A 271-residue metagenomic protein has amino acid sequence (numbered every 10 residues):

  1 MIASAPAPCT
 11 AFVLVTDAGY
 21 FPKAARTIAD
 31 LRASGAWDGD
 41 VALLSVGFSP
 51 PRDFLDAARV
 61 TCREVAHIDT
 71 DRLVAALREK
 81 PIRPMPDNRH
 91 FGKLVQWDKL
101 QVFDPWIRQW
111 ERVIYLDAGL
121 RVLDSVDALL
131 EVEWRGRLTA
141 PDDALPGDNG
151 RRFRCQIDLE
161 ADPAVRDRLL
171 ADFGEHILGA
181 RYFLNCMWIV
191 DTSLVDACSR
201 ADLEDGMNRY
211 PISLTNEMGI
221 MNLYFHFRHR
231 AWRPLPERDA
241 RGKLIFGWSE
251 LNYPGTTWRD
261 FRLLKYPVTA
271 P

Functional and structural regions predicted by a protein language model:
M1-P271: Glycosyltransferase catalytic domains, chiefly GT-A lineage
